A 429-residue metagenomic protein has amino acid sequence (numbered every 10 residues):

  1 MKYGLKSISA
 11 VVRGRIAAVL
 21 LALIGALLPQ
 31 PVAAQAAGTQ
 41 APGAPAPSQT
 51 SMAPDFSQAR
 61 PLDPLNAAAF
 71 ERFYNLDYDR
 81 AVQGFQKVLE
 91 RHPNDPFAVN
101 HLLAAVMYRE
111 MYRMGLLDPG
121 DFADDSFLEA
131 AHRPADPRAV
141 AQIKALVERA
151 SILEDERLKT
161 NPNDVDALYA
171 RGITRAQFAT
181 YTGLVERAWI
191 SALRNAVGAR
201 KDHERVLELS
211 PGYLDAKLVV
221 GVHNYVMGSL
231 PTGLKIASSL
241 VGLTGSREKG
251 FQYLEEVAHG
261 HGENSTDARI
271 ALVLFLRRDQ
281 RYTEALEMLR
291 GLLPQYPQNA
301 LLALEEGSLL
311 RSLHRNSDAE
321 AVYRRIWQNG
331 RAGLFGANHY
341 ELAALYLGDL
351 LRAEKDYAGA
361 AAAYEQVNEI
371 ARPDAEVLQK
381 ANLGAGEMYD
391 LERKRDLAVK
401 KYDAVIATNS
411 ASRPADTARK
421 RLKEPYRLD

Functional and structural regions predicted by a protein language model:
R15-P29: Bacterial N-terminal signal peptides
T50-P64, R72-G84, N94, A105-N163 (+5 more regions): Short coil/linker segments at helix-helix boundaries
D63, F97, D166, I173 (+8 more regions): Start-of-helix register in tetratricopeptide repeats
A67, H101, A170, Q177 (+7 more regions): "A position-specific structural signal for the A-helix of alpha-solenoid helical repeats
R91-D95, T160-N161, L209-S210, H261-E263 (+4 more regions): Short solvent-exposed coil/turn linkers within tandem alpha-helical repeat scaffolds
H259, L391, L397-D429: Terminal, low-structured helical/coil segments at or just beyond the last alpha-helical repeat
